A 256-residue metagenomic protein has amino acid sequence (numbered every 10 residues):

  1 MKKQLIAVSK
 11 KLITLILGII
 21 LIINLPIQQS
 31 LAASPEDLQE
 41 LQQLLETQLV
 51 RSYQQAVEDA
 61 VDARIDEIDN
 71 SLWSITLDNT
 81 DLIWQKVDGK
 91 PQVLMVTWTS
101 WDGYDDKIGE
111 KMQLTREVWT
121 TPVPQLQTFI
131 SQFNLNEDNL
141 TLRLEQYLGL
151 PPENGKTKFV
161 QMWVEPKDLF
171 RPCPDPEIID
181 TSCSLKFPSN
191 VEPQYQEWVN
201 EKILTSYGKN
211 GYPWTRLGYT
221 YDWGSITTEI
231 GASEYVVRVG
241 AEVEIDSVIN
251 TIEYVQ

Functional and structural regions predicted by a protein language model:
M1-S9: N-terminal secretory signal peptides that target proteins for export/translocation
I13-N24: Bacterial N-terminal signal peptides
I27-A32: Sec/Tat signal peptide C-region and signal peptidase I cleavage site
A33-W119: ADP-ribose/NAD+-binding catalytic cleft of ART/PARP-like enzymes
Q92, W101-Y104, Q125-T128, L169-R171: Primarily extracytoplasmic ectodomains and periplasmic/lumenal surface modules that are beta-strand-rich
T99-S100, W119-Q125, L148, W163-D168: Short, flexible loop/turn elements at secondary-structure junctions
P124-T141: Short active-site loop/helix that positions an aromatic residue
E145-Q256: Conserved NAD+-utilizing ADP-ribose enzyme module
